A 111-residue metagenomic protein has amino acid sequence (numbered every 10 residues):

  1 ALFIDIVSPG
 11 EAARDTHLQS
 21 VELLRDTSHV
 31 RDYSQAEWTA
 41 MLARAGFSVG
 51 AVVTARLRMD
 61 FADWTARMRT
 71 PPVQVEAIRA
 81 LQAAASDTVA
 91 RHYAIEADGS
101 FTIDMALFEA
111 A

Functional and structural regions predicted by a protein language model:
A1-L2, V49: A short hydrophobic/small-residue beta-strand
L2-H29: Conserved class I S-adenosyl-L-methionine
A36-T39, A43-A111: Conserved Class I S-adenosyl-L-methionine
